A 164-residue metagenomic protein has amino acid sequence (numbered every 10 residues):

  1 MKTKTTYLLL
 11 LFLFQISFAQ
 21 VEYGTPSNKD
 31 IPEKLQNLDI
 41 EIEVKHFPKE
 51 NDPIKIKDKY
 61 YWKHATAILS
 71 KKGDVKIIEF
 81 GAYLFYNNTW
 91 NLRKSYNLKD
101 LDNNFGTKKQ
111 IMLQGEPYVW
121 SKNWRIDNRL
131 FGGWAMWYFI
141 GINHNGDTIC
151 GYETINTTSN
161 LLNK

Functional and structural regions predicted by a protein language model:
M1-K2: N-terminal secretory signal peptides that target proteins for export/translocation
T5-Q15: Sec-dependent N-terminal signal peptides
P32-E41: Proline/serine/threonine-rich low-complexity linkers at boundaries of modular beta-sandwich domains
F47-P48, K57-A65, A135: Short, solvent-exposed loop/turn segments enriched in Ser/Thr/Gly
L69-M112: The feature marks short-to-medium sequence segments in extracytoplasmic or secretory-pathway proteins
D100-M136: Short, solvent-exposed, Trp/other aromatic-anchored flexible loops in extracytoplasmic proteins
D127-K164: Terminal connector regions
